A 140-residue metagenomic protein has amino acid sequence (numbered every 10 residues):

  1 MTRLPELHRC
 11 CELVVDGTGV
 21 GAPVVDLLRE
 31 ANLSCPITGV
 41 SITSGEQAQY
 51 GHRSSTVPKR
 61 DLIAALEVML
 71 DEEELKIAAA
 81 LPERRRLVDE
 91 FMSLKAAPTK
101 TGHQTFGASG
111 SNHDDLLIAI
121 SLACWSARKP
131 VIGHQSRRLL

Functional and structural regions predicted by a protein language model:
M1-P98: Mg2+-dependent endonuclease catalytic cores in nucleic-acid-processing enzymes, primarily RNase H-like
P82-L140: Charge-patterned, long linear interaction tracts outside catalytic cores
